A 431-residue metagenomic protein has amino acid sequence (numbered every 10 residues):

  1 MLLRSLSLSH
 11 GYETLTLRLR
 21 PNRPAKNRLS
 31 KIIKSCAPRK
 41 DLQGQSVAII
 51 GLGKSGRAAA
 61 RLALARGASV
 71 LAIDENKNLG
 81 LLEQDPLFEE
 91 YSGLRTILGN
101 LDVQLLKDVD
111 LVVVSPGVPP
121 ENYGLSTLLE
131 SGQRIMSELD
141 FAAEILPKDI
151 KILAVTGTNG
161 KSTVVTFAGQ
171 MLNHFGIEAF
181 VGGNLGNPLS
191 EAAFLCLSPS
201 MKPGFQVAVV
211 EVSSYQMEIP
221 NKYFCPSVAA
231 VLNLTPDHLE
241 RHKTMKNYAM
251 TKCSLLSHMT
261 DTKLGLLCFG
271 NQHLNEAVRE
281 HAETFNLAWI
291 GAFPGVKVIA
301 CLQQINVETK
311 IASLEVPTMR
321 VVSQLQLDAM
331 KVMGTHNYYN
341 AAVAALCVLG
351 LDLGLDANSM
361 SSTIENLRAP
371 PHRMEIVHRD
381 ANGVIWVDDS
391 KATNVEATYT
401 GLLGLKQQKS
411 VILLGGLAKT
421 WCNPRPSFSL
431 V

Functional and structural regions predicted by a protein language model:
L2-S137, F141, L353: N-terminal leader/targeting and accessory segments in enzymes
K31, P38-S46, A58-R66, Q324-V431: Nucleotide phosphate-binding/pyrophosphate-handling subdomain across enzymes that bind or process nucleotide phosphates
L52, E75, G157-T158, N184 (+3 more regions): Cofactor-binding loop segments of dinucleotide-utilizing enzymes, especially the Rossmann-like FAD- and NAD(P)+-binding
L62-L64, Q104-V109, P116-F269, H273-T284: Phosphate-binding loop of NTP-binding sites
A68-N76, G265-F269, V411-G416, V431: Short internal beta-strands
S69-D74, F180-V181, V209, W289: Short beta-strand "acidic-cap" motif of Rossmann-like dinucleotide-binding folds
D74, I97-N100, M136-A143, F269 (+4 more regions): Beta-strand->loop->alpha-helix junctions that form or flank phosphate-binding loops in nucleotide-handling enzymes
V298-V321: Short polybasic amphipathic segments
